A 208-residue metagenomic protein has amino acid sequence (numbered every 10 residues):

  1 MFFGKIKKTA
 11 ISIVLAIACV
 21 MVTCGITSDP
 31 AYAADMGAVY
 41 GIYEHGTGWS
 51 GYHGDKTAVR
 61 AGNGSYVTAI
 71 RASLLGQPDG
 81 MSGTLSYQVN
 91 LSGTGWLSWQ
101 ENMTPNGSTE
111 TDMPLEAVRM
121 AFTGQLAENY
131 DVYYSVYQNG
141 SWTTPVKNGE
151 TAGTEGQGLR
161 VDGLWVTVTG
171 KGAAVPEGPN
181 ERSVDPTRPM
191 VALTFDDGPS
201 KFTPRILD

Functional and structural regions predicted by a protein language model:
M1-I6: N-terminal secretory signal peptides that target proteins for export/translocation
K8-A10, G25, P186: Residues at the start of alpha-helices and the adjacent loop-to-helix junctions
K8-C19: Sec-dependent N-terminal signal peptides
C19-V20, D208: Hydrophobic alpha-helical membrane context
V20-D35: Sec-dependent signal peptide cleavage junction
A34-N180: Lectin-type carbohydrate-recognition ectodomains
E177-D208: Active-site beta->alpha N-cap acidic-glycine motif
